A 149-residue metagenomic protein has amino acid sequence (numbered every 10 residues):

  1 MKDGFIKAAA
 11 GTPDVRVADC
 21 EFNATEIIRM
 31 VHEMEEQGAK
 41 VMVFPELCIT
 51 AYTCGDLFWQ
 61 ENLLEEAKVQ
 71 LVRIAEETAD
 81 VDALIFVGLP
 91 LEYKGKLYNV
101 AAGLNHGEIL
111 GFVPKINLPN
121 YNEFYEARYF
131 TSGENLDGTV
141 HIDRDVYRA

Functional and structural regions predicted by a protein language model:
M1-A149: Enzyme catalytic cores with a strong preference for nitrogen-chemistry domains
